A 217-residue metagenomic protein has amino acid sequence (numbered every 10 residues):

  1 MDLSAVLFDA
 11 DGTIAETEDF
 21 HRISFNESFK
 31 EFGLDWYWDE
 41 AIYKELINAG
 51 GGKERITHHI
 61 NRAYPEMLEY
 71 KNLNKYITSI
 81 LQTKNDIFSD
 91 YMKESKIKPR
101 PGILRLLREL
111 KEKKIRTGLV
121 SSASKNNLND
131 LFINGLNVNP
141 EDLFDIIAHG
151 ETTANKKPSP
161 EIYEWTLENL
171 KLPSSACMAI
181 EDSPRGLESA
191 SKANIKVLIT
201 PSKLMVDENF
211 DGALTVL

Functional and structural regions predicted by a protein language model:
D2-A10, I14-P101, R108-K113: N-terminal helical cap/lid subdomain that shapes the substrate entry/recognition surface in HAD-like hydrolases
I14, L104-R108, S183-G186, V197 (+1 more regions): Short glycine/proline-centered loop/turn elements that form peptide/ligand docking sites
I14, P99, T117-V120, A179-I180 (+1 more regions): Conserved SAM-binding loop
F20, G51, K98, R105 (+3 more regions): Short alpha-helical
K30-F32, R62-M67, L104-G118, S122-E151 (+2 more regions): Substrate-recognition/cap helix-loop segment adjacent to the acidic, metal-dependent catalytic center of Asp-based
E94, S124-M178, P184, E188 (+2 more regions): Substrate-recognition "cap/lid" segment bordering the active-site pocket of phosphatases
K114-G118, S174-A176, K196: Short active-site oxyanion
T215-L217: Short acidic-hydrophobic, aromatic-tinged amphipathic segments that line or gate anion-handling sites
